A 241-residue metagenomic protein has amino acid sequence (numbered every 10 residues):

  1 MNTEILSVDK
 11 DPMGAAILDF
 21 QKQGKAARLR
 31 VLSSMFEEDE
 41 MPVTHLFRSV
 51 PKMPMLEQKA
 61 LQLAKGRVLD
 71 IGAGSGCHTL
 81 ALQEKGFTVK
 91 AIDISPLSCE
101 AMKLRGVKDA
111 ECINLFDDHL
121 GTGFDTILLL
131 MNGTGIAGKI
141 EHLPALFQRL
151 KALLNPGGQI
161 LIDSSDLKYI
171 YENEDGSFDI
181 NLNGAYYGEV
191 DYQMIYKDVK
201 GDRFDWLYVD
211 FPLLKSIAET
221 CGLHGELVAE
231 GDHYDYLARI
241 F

Functional and structural regions predicted by a protein language model:
M1-R30: N-terminal auxiliary segments of SAM/dcSAM-dependent transferases
S7, A15-D19, P156-L213: SAM-dependent methyltransferase
F47-R67: Conserved alpha-helix/loop element of class I SAM-dependent methyltransferases that forms part of the SAM/SAH-binding
S75: Conserved SAM/SAH-binding loop
S95-P96: Conserved SAM/SAH-binding beta-strand->alpha-helix loop
G106-D117: Conserved SAM-binding strand-loop segment of SAM-dependent methyltransferases
F124-P144: A short SAM/SAH-binding and catalytic strip from SAM-dependent methyltransferases
L143-P156: A short glycine-rich, Lys/Arg-flanked "PGG" loop and its adjoining helix->strand segment in the class I
